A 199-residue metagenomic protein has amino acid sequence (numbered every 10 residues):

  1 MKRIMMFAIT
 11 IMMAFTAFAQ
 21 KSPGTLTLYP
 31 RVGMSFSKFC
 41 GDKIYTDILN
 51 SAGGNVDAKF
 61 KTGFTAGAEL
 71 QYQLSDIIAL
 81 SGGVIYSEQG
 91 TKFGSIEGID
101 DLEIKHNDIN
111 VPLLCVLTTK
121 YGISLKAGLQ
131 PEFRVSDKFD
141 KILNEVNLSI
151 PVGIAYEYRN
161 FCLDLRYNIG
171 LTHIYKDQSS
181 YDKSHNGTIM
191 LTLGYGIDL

Functional and structural regions predicted by a protein language model:
M1-L26, R31, I189, L193 (+1 more regions): Bacterial Sec-dependent N-terminal signal peptides
Q20-Q71, I123, F139, G170: Short glycine/proline- and aromatic-enriched beta-strand/turn motifs that initiate or cap beta-hairpins
S22, N55-T62, D100-N107, D140-V146 (+1 more regions): Replace "Gram-negative outer membrane beta-barrel proteins" with "bacterial and organellar outer membrane beta-barrel
S22-L28, D76-L80, Y121-I123, R159-F161 (+1 more regions): Outer-envelope beta-barrel architecture signal
P30-M34, F64-Y72, V84-Y86, V111-T119 (+4 more regions): Residues on the lipid-exposed face of transmembrane beta-strands in outer-membrane beta-barrel proteins
S35-F39, S87-T91, E132-S136, N168-T172 (+1 more regions): Structural signature of outer-membrane beta-barrel domains
G41-Y45, K138-L199: Predominantly the C-terminal beta-signal and adjacent terminal strand-loop region of outer-membrane beta-barrel
I48-G54, I96-G98, I174-D177: Extracytoplasmic loops and strand-loop junctions of Gram-negative outer membrane beta-barrel proteins
